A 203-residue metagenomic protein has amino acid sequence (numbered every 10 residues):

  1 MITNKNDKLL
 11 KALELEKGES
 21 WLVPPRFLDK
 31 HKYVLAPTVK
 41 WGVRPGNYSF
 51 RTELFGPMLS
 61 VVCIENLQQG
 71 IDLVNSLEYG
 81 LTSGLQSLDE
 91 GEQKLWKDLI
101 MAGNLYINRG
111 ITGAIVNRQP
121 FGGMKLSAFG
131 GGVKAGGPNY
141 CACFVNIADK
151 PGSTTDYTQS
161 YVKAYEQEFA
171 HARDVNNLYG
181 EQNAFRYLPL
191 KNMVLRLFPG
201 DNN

Functional and structural regions predicted by a protein language model:
M1-N6, E90: Substrate-binding/catalytic subdomain of NAD(P)-dependent oxidoreductase enzymes
N6-L22: Long, low-complexity segments enriched in small/aliphatic residues
R26-D29, V34-N203: Conserved C-terminal structural/oligomerization subdomain of aldehyde/semialdehyde dehydrogenase
